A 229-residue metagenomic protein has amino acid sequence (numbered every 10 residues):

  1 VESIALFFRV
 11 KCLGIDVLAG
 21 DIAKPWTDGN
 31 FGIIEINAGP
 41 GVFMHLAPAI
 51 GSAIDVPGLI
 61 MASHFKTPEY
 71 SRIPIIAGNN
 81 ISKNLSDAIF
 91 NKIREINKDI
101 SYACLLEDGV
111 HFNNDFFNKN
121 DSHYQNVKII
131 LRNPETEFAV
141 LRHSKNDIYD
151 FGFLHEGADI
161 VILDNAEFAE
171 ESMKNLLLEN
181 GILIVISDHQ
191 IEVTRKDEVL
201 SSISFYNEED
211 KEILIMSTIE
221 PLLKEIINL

Functional and structural regions predicted by a protein language model:
V1-N79: ATP-dependent carboxylate activation and anion-phosphoryl transfer catalytic cores that bind Mg-ATP to form
I75, I81, F90-I182, I186-N228: ATP-dependent carboxylate-amine ligase catalytic core
